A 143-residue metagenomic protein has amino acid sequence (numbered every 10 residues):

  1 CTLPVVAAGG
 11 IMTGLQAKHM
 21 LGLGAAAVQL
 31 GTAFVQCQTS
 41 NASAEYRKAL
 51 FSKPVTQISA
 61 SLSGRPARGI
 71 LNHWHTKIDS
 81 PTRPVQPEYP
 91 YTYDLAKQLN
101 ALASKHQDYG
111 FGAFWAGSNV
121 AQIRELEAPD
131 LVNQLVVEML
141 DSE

Functional and structural regions predicted by a protein language model:
C1-V6, M12-E143: Conserved active-site-proximal phosphate/metal-binding subdomains
